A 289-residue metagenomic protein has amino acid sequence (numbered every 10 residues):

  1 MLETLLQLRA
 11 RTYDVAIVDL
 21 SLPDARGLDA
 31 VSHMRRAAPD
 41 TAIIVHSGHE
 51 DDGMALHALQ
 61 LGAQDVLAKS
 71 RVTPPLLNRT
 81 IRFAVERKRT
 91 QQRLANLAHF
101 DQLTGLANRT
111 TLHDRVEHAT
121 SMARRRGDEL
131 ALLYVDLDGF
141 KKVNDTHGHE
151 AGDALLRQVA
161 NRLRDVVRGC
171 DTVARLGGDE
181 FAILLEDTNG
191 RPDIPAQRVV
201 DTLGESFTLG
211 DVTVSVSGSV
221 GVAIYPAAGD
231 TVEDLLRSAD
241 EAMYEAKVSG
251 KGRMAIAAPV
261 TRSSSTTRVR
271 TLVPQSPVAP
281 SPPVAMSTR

Functional and structural regions predicted by a protein language model:
M1-V15: Acidic, metal-coordinating helix/loop segments flanking the phosphotransfer/catalytic sites of two-component signaling
L6, L28-D40, H57: Short amphipathic alpha-helix used as the core "switch/output" element in two-component signaling
L28-D29, H49-L67, R71: Alpha4 helix (beta4-alpha4-beta5 surface) of REC/receiver domains from two-component response regulators
A68, V173, R198, T208 (+3 more regions): Cyclic nucleotide signaling catalytic output domains
L76-K88, R115, A119, A242: Receiver (REC) domain switch/output surface
T90-A107, S121: Amphipathic HAMP/coiled-coil signal-transducing linker helices that couple sensory inputs to cytosolic output domains
N108-A131, D138-R168, A174-G178, A182-E186 (+3 more regions): Conserved long alpha-helical elements within nucleotide-processing catalytic cores of c-di-GMP signaling and class III
